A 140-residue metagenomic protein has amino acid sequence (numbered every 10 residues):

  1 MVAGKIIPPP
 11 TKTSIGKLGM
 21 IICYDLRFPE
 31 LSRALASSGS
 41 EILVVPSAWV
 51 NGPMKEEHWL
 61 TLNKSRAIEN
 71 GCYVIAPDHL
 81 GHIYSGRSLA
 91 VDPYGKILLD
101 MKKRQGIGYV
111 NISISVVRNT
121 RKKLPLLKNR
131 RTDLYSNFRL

Functional and structural regions predicted by a protein language model:
M1-A3, Q105-K123: A short, polar/charged loop-to-alpha-helix boundary motif
V2, T11, D100-M101: Sterically constrained small-residue positions within well-ordered secondary structures of folded domains
P10-G16, M20-E41, R118-L140: Cysteine/selenocysteine-centered motifs that mediate thiol-based redox chemistry or coordinate metal-sulfur cofactors
P10-K12, A90, Y109-N111: Short, well-ordered beta-strand micro-motif
K17, R27-G108: CN hydrolase (nitrilase-like) catalytic-core segments centered on the catalytic cysteine and neighboring Lys/Glu
I68, K96, K103, S115 (+1 more regions): Generic secondary-structure signature for well-ordered alpha-helical cores
G81, I112, Y135-F138: Residue-level signal for alpha-helical context at structural boundaries
